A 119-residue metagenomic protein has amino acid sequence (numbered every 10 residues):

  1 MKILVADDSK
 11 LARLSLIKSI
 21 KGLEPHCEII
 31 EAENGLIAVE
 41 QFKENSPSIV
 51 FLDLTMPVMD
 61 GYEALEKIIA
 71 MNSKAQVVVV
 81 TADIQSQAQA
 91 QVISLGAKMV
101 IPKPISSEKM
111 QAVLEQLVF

Functional and structural regions predicted by a protein language model:
A6-D7, A32, V50: Conserved sequence signature across two-component system core domains
K10-I30: Two-component/phosphorelay signaling modules centered on CheY-like receiver
N34-I37, D60-E63: Acidic catalytic/metal-coordinating carboxylates
N45-F51: Active-site beta3 strand of CheY-like receiver
M56: Receiver (REC) domain active-site loop signature in two-component systems and cognate sites in sensor histidine kinases
I84-M99: Alpha4 helix (beta4-alpha4-beta5 surface) of REC/receiver domains from two-component response regulators
I105-L114: C-terminal output helix
